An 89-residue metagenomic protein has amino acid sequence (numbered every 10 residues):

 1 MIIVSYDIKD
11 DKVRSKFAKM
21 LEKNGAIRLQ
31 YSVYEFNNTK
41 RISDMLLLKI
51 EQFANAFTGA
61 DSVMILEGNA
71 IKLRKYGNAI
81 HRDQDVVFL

Functional and structural regions predicted by a protein language model:
M1-R41: Extended, hydrophobic alpha-helical segments
D7-D11, D44, D61, D83-D85: Acidic-enriched, low-complexity/disordered segments with a strong bias for Aspartate over Glutamate
K16, D44, K75: Short acidic, gly/pro-rich beta-turn/loop elements at beta-sheet edges and active-site/ligand-binding grooves
L29, F36-D61, N69: Short, intrinsically disordered low-complexity segments
A54-L89: C-terminal structural segments of small proteins and small subunits
